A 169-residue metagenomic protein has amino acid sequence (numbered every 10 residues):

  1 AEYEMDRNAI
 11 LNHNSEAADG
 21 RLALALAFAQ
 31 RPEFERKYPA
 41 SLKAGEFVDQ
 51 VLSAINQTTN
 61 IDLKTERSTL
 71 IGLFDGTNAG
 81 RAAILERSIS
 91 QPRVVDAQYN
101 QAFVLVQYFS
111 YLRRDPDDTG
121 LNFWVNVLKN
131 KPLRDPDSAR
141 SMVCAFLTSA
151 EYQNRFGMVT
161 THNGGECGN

Functional and structural regions predicted by a protein language model:
A1-N169: Composition-driven recognition of low-complexity segments enriched in small/aliphatic/hydroxylated residues
